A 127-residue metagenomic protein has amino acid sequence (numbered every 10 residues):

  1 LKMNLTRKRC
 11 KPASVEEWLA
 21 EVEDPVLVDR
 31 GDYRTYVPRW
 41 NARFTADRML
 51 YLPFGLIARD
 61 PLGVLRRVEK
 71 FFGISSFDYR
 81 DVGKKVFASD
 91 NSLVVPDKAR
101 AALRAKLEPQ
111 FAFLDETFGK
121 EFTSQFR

Functional and structural regions predicted by a protein language model:
L1-R80, D97: PAPS-dependent sulfotransferase catalytic domain
M3-L5, Y36, F54-G55, R104-F113 (+1 more regions): Residue-level signal for functionally critical sites in structured catalytic/ligand-binding pockets
D32, D60, A105-K106, F122: Generic detector of ordered secondary-structure context
L62-R66, K70-F118: PAPS-dependent sulfotransferase catalytic core
T117-R127: Charged phosphate-binding loop/patch that engages nucleotide di/tri-phosphates or the phosphate backbone of nucleic
